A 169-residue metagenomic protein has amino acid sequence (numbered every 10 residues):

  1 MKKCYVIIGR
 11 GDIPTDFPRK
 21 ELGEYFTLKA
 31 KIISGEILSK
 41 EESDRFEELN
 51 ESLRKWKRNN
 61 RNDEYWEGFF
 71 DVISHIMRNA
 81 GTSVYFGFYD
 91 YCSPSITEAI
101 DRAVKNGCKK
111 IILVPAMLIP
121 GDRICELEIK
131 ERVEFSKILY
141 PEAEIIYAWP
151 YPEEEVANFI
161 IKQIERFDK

Functional and structural regions predicted by a protein language model:
M1-K169: Active-site-proximal alpha-helix that buttresses catalytic centers in soluble enzyme cores
